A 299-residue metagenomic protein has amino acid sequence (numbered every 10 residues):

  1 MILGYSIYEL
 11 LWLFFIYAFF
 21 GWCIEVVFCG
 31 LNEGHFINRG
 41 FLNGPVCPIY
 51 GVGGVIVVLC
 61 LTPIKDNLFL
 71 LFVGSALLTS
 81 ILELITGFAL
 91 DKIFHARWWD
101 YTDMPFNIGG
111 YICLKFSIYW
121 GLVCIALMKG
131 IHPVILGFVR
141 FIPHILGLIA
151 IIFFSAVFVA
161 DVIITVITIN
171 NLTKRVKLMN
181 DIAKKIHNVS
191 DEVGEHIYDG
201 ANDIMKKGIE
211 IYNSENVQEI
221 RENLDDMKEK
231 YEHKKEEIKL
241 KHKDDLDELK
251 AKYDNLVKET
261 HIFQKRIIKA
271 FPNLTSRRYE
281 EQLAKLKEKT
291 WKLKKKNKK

Functional and structural regions predicted by a protein language model:
M1-K299: Aromatic-rich, lipid-facing transmembrane alpha helices and their immediate juxtamembrane interface loops in integral
